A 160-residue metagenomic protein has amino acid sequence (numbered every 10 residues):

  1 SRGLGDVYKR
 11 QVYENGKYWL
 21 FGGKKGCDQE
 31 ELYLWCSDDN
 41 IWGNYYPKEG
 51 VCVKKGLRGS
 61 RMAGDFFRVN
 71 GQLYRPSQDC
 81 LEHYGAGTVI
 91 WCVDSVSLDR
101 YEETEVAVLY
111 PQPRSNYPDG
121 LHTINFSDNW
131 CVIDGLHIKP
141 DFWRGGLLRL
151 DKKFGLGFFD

Functional and structural regions predicted by a protein language model:
S1-Y8: Short, small-residue-biased leader/transition segments that mark boundaries at the very start of proteins
D6, W35-R58, L98-Y110: Blade-edge beta-strand/turn elements of extracellular beta-propeller and related beta-sheet repeat scaffolds
K9-G26, L34-W35, Q72-C80, W91 (+1 more regions): Hydrophobic core segments of beta-strands in well-ordered, beta-rich domains
K9-R10, M62-D65, D119-H122: Beta-propeller and closely related beta-sheet repeat lectin domains
C27-C36, E82-D94, D141-R144: Structural motif
K55-M62, R114-D119: Short glycine-/Asp-/Thr-/Trp-enriched loop segments that recur within the blades of beta-propeller repeat domains
S60-F67, L73-S77, L81-A107: Accessory, usually C-terminal, subdomains that scaffold auxiliary metal cofactors
D134-D160: Membrane-proximal basic amphipathic "stem/tether" segments
